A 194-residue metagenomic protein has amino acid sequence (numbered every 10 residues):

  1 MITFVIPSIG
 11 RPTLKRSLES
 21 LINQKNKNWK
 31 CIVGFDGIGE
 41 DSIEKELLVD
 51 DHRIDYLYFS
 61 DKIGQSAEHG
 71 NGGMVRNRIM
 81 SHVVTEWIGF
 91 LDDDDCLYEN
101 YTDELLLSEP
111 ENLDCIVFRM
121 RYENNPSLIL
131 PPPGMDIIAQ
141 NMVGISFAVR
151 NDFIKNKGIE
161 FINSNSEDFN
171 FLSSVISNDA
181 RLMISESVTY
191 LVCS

Functional and structural regions predicted by a protein language model:
M1-V5, K30, N170: Cell-envelope/extracellular polymer assembly enzymes that use nucleotide-activated donors
E19-N28: Short, acidic, metal-binding catalytic loop of nucleotide-sugar glycosyltransferases
W29-E40, L57-K62: Short beta-strand/loop segment that forms part of the nucleotide-sugar
I43-S81: Active-site-proximal specificity loops/subdomain of glycosyltransferases
I88: Short aromatic/hydrophobic "clamp" motif used to bind/position activated sugar donors
D92-C96: The conserved acidic donor/metal-binding loop of glycosyltransferases
D103-L130: Conserved donor NDP-sugar-binding/catalytic core segment of glycosyltransferases
G134-S194: Conserved nucleotide-sugar donor-binding catalytic segment
